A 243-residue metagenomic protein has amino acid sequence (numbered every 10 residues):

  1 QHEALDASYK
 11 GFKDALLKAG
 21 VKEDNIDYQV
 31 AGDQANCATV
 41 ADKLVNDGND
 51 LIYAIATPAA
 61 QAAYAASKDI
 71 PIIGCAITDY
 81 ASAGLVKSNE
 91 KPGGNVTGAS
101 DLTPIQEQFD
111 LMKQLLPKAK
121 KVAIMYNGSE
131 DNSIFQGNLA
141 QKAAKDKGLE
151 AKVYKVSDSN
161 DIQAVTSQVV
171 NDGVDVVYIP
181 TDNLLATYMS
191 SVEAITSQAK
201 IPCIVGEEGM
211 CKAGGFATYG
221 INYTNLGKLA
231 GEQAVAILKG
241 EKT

Functional and structural regions predicted by a protein language model:
Q1-T243: Short hydrophobic alpha-helices and adjacent helix-cap/hinge residues
